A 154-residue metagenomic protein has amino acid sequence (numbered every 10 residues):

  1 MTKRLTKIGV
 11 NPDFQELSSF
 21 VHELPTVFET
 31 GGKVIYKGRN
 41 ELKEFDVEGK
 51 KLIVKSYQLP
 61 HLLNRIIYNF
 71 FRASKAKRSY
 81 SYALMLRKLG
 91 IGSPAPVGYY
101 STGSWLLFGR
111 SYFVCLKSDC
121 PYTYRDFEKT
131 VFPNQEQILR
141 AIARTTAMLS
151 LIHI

Functional and structural regions predicted by a protein language model:
M1-T30: Juxta-kinase regulatory segment immediately upstream of eukaryotic protein kinase catalytic domains
T2-L5, V54, L63, Q135: Intrinsically disordered, low-complexity regions
H22-Y122: Conserved ATP-binding subdomain of kinase catalytic cores across diverse folds
R72-K75, V131-I138: Residue-level preference for long, well-ordered alpha-helices that form the structural scaffold of enzyme catalytic
T123-V131: AlphaC helix of the protein kinase catalytic domain
Q137-T145: Conserved alphaE helix
M148: Protein kinase catalytic-loop region centered on the HRD/HxD motif
I152-I154: Conserved small/polar residues in nucleotide/adenosyl-binding loops
